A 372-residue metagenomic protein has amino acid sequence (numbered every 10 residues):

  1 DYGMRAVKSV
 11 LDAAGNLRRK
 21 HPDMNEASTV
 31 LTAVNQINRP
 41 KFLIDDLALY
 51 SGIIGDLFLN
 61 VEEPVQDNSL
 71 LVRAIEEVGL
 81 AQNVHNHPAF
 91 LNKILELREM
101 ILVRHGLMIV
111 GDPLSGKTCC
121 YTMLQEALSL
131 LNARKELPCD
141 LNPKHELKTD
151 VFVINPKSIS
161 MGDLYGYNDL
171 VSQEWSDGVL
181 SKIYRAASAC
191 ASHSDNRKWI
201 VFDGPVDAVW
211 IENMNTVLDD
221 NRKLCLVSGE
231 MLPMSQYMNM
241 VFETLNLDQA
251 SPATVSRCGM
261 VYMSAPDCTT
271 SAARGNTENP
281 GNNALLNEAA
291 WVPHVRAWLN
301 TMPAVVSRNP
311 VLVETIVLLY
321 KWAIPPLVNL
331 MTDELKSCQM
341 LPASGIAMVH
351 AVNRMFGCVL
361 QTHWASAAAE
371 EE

Functional and structural regions predicted by a protein language model:
D1-L107, L114, G275-E372: Alpha-helical lid/collar subdomain of P-loop NTPases
G3, L97, L164, M214 (+2 more regions): Conserved RecA-like P-loop NTPase ATPase core
R104-H105, E146-D150, N196-R197, N221-R222 (+2 more regions): Short glycine-/polar-rich loops that comprise or flank the Walker A/P-loop and associated switch/sensor motifs
R104-M123, V206: Walker A/P-loop nucleotide-binding motif
A127-S172: AAA+/P-loop NTPase substrate/partner-engagement loops
S129, D169-H193, R197-E243, A265-P266: Conserved catalytic/switch belt of AAA+ P-loop NTPases
T149, D219-D220, A250-A304: A short helix-turn-beta junction within AAA+ P-loop NTPase domains corresponding to the substrate/partner-engaging
